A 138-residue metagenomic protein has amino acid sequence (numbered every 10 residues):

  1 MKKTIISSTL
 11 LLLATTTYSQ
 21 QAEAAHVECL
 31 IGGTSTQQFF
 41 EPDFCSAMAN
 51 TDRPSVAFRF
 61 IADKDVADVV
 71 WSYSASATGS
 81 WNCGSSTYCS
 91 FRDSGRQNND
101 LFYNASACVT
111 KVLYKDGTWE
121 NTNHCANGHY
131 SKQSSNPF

Functional and structural regions predicted by a protein language model:
T4-L13: Sec-dependent N-terminal signal peptides
L13-Q21: C-terminal segment of classical bacterial N-terminal signal peptides
Q20-L30: Cleaved targeting-peptide boundary
C45-A62: A short beta-strand segment in extracellular, disulfide-stabilized domains
D63-V70: Solvent-exposed loop segments of extracellular immunoglobulin-like
Y73-Q97: Surface-exposed, flexible coil segments in extracellular/virion-facing regions
N99-G117: Short, aromatic- and glycine-rich surface loops/edge beta-strands on solvent-exposed regions
T118-F138: Short beta-strand elements
